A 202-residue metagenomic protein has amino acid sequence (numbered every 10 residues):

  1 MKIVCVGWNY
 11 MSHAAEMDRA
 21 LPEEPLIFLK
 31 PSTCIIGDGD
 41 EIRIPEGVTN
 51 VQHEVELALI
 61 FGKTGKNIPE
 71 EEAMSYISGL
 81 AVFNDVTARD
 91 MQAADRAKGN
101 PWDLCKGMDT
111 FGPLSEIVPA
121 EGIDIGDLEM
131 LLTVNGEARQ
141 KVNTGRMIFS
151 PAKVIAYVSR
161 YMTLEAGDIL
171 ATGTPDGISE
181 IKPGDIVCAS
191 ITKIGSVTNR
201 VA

Functional and structural regions predicted by a protein language model:
M1-S78, F83, D90-D95, L104: Extended, compositionally biased flexible segments
N9, H13-L21, A81, R89-A202: Catalytic-pocket segment enriched in acidic/His residues
